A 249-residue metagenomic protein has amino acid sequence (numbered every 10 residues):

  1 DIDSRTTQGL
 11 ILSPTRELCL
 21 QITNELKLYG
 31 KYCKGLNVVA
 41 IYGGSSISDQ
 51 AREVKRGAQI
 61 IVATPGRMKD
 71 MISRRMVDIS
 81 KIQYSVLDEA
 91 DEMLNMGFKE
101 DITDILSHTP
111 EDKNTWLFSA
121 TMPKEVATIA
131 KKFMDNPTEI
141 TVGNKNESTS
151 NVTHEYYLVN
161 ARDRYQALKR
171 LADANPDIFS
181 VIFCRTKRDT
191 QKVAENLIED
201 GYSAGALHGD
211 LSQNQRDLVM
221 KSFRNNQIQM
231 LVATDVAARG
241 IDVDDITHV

Functional and structural regions predicted by a protein language model:
D1-V249: Conserved helicase RecA-like core
